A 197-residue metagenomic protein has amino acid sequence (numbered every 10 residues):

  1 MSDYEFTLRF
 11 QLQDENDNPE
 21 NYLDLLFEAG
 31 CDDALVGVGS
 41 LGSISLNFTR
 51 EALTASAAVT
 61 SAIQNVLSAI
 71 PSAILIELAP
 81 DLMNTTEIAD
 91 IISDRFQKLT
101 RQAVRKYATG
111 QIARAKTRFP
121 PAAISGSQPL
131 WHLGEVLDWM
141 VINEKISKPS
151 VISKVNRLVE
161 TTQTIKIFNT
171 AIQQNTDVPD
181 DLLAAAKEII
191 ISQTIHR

Functional and structural regions predicted by a protein language model:
M1-D14: Short glycine-/aliphatic-rich beta-strand segments at the starts of folded cytosolic domains
D14-N21, T54-V59: Short, conserved charged micro-motifs
P19-S43: A short, structured beta-strand/loop element
D33-G39, Q64-D81: Conserved short beta-strand edge segments in small beta-sheet-based binding/regulatory domains
S43-L53, I124: A short, exposed loop/beta-hairpin motif centered on an aromatic-Gly-Thr core
L53-T60, N84-R101: Short, low-order "capping/linker" segments at domain edges
R95-L130: Major-groove DNA-recognition helix of helix-turn-helix-type DNA-binding domains
L133-I191: A short, Lys/Arg-enriched interface patch at domain edges and termini
